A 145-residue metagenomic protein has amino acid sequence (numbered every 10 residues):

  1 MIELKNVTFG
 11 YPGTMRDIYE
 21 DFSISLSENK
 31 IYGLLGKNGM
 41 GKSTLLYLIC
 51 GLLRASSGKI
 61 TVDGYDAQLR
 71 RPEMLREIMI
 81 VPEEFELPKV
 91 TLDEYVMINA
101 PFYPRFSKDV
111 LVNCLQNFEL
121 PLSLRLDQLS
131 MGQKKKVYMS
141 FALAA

Functional and structural regions predicted by a protein language model:
M1-D21, E28: A short, flexible loop at the N-terminus of ABC-type nucleotide-binding domains that lies
Y32-K37: The feature captures the beta-strand-to-loop junction immediately N-terminal to the Walker
K42: Conserved lysine of the Walker
C50: Helix-to-loop junction immediately C-terminal to a conserved catalytic motif
G58-D66, E73-M74: Conserved ABC transporter NBD signature motif
I80-Y138: ABC-family P-loop ATPase nucleotide-binding domains
L143-A144: ABC ATPase C-loop
